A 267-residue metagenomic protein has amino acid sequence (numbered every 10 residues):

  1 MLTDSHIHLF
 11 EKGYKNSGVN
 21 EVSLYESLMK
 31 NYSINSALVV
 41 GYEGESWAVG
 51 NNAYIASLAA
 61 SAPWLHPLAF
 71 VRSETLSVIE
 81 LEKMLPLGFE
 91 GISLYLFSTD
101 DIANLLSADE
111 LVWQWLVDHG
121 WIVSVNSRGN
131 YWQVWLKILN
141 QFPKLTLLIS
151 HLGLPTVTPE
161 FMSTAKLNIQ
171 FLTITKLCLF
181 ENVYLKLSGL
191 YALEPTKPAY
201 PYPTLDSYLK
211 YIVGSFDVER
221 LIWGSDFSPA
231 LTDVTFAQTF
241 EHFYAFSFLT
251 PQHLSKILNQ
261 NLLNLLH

Functional and structural regions predicted by a protein language model:
M1-S5, G18-S36, K210-Y211, S215-I222 (+1 more regions): Mid-to-C-terminal alpha-helical segments outside catalytic/metal-binding sites
T3-I7, A37-V39, H66-A69, I92-L94 (+4 more regions): Hydrophobic faces of well-ordered beta-strands that scaffold small-molecule active sites in alpha/beta enzyme cores
H6, M29, I55, M84 (+7 more regions): Conserved, mostly hydrophobic/aromatic
G13-N20, E43-G50, V71-I79, T99-L106 (+5 more regions): Acidic-and-aromatic substrate-binding clefts and catalytic sites of carbohydrate-active enzymes
S17-V40, E45-A48, A53-S61, E82: Alpha-helical scaffold segments that flank or form the walls of functional sites
S46-N130, K137, G189-L190: Active-site gating/metal-coordination segments in enzymes
N51-H66, L148-I149, P201-G214, F236-F248: Short, electropositive alpha-helical surface patch
L105-I222: Catalytic pocket-lining loop regions of alpha/beta-barrel enzymes, especially the amidohydrolase/enolase/GH5 lineages
